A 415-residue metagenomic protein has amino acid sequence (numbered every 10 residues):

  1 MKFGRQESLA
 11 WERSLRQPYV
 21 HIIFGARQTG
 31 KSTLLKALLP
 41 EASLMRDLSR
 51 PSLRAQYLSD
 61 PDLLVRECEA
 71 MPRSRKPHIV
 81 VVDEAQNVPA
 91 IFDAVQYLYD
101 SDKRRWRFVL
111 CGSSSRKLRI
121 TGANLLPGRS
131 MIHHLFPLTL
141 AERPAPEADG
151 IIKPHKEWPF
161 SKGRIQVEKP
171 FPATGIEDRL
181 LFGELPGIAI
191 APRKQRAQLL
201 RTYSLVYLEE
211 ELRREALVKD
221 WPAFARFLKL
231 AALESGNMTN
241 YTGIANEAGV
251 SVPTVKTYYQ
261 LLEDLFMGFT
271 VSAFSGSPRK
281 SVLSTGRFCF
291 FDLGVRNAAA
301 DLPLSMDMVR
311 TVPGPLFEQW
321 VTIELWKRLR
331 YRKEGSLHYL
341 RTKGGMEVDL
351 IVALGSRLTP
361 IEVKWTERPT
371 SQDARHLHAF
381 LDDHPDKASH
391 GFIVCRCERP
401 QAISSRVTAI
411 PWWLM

Functional and structural regions predicted by a protein language model:
M1-S14: Pre-Walker A adenine-sensing motif
K31-S32: Conserved lysine of the Walker
R46-P77: Short glycine-rich substrate-engagement loop in P-loop NTPases that contacts/grips substrate
V81, R107-S113, H134: Structural recognition of the conserved hydrophobic beta-strand(s) that form the central parallel beta-sheet of P-loop
F92-V109, R116, N124: Conserved catalytic/switch belt of AAA+ P-loop NTPases
T121-L233, N237: Interdomain motor-coupling "hinge/lid" segment immediately C-terminal to the ATP-binding subdomain of NTP-driven enzymes
W158, R396-M415: Domain-level recognition of nuclease-like catalytic cores that cleave nucleotide substrates
A189-L358: Accessory nucleic acid-recognition modules appended to NTPase machines
